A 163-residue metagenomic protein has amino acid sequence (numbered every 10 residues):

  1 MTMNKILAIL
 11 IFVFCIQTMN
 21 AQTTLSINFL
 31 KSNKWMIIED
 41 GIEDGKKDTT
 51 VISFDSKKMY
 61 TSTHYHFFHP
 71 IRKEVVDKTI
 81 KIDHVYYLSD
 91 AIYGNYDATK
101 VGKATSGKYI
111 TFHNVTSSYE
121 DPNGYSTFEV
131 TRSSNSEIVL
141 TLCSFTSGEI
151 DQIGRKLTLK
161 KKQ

Functional and structural regions predicted by a protein language model:
M1-M3: N-terminal secretory signal peptides that target proteins for export/translocation
I6-Q17, A21: Sec-dependent N-terminal signal peptides
A8-L10, L25, T50: N-terminal leader/targeting signatures
Q22-K34, Q163: N-terminal helix-cap/turn-to-beta initiation motif at the start of protein domains
N33-Y60: N-terminal targeting signals for Sec/Tat export/insertion, comprising classic cleavable signal peptides
G41-G45, H64-S136: Contiguous, well-ordered beta-strand patches that form the walls/edges of small beta-barrel/beta-sandwich domains
E129-S133, E137-I153: Short, exposed beta-strand-loop hairpins at the edges of beta-sheets in extracellular/periplasmic proteins
Q152-Q163: Short, low-complexity, Pro/Ser/Thr/Gly-rich segments in the mature regions of secreted, periplasmic
